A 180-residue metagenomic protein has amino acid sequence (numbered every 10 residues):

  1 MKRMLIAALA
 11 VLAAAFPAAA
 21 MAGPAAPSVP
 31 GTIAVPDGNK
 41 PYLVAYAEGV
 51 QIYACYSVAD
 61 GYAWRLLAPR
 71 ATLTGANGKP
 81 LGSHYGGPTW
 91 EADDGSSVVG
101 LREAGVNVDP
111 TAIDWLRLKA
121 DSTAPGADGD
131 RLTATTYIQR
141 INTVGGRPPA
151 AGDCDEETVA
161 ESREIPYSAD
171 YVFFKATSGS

Functional and structural regions predicted by a protein language model:
M1-A8: Bacterial N-terminal signal peptides that target proteins for export
G23-I52, A59-S180: Primary mode marks residue(s) on the alpha4-beta5-alpha5 output face of response regulator receiver
